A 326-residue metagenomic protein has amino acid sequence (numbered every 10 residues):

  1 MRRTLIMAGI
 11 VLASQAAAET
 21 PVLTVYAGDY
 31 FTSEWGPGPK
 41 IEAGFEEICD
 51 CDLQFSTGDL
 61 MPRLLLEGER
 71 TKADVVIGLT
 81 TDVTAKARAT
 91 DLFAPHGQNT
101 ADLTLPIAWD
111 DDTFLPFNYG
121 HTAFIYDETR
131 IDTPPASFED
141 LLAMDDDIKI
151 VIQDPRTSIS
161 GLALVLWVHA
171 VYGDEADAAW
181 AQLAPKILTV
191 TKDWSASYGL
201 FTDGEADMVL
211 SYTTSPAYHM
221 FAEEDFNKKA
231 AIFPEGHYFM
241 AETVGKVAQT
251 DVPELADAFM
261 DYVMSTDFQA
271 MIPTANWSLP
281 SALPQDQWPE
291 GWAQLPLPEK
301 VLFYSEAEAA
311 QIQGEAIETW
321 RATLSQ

Functional and structural regions predicted by a protein language model:
M1-A17: Gram-negative bacterial Sec-dependent N-terminal signal peptides
V22, A27-P37, S56, P62 (+2 more regions): Extracytoplasmic ligand-binding site segments that recognize negatively charged/polar headgroups
G38-L53: Short alpha-helix C-terminal cap/hinge motif
L103-P106, G120, W180-A184, V190-T191 (+2 more regions): Periplasmic-binding protein-like
A123-R130, H169, M240-P253, M271-A275: A bilobed periplasmic-binding-protein/Venus flytrap-type ligand-binding module shared by bacterial periplasmic
W167, T213-M240, L255, F259: N-terminal secretory/targeting leader peptides
V247-F303: Mature extracytoplasmic/periplasmic domains
P289-Q326: Extracellular/periplasmic bilobal clamshell ligand-binding domains
